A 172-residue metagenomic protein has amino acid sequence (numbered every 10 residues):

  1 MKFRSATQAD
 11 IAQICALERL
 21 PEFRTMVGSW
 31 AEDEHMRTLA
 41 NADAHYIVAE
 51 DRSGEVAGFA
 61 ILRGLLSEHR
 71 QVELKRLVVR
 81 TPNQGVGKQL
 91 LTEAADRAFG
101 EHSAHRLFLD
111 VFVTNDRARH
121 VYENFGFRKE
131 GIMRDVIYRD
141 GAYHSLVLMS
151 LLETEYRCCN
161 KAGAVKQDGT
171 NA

Functional and structural regions predicted by a protein language model:
S5-A9, Q13-P82, K88-L91, R97-H102 (+2 more regions): Acetyl-CoA-dependent GNAT
A44, H144-L148: Short hydrophobic/aromatic beta-strand or adjacent loop that forms the aromatic wall/cage of a ligand/substrate-binding
G54-G58, R117, Y143: Glycine-rich acetyl-CoA-binding "A-motif" of GNAT/NAT acetyltransferases
R80, L109-R119, V136-A142: Conserved beta-strand-loop-alpha-helix junction that forms the acyl-donor binding cleft
K88, T114-G131: Conserved active-site alpha-helix within GNAT-family acetyltransferase domains
G100-D110: Conserved GNAT acetyl-CoA-binding A-motif
